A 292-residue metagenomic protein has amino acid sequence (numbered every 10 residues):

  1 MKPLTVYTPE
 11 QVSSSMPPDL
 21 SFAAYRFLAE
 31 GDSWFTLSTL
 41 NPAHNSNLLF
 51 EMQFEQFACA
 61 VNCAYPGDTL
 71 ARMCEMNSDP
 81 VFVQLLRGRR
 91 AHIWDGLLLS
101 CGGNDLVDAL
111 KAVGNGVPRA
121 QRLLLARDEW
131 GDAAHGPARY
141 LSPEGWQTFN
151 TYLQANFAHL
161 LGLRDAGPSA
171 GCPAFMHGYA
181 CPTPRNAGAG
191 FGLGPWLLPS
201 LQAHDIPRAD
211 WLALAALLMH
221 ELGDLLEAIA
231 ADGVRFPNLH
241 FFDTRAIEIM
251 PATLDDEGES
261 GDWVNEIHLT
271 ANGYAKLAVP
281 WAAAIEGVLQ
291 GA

Functional and structural regions predicted by a protein language model:
M1-D68: Serine-esterase "nucleophile elbow" of acetyl-processing enzymes
S13-D19, M76-L97, N156-G171, A228-A231: Short amphipathic alpha-helices and their capping/turn segments at secondary-structure boundaries
F27, S33-W34, D68, L99-G103 (+6 more regions): Cell-envelope and extracellular/periplasmic
P42-N47, E75-L85, P143-G162, W211-A228: Well-ordered, non-membrane alpha-helical segments in soluble/globular domains
P80-T148, A180-G190: Oxyanion-hole/transition-state-stabilizing segment in secreted/luminal serine hydrolases and related acyltransferases
Q147-L198: Hydrophobic, aromatic-enriched interface-forming segments
R185-F242, Y274: Substrate-gating cap/lid alpha-helix
S260-A292: Histidine-centered active-site loop/cap adjacent to the catalytic His in serine esterases/O-acetyl transfer systems
